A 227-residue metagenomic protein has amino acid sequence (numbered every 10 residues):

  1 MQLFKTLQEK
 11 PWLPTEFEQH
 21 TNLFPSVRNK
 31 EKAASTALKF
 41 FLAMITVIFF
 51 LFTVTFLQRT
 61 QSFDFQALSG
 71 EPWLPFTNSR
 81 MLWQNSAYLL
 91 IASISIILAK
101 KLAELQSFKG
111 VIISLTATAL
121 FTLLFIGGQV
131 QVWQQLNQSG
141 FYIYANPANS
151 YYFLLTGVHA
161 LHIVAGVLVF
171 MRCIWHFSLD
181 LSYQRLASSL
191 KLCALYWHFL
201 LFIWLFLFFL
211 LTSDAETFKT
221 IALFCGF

Functional and structural regions predicted by a protein language model:
M1-F227: ...captures the hydrophobic TM-helix bundle architecture rather than a specific catalytic motif, and can also fire on
